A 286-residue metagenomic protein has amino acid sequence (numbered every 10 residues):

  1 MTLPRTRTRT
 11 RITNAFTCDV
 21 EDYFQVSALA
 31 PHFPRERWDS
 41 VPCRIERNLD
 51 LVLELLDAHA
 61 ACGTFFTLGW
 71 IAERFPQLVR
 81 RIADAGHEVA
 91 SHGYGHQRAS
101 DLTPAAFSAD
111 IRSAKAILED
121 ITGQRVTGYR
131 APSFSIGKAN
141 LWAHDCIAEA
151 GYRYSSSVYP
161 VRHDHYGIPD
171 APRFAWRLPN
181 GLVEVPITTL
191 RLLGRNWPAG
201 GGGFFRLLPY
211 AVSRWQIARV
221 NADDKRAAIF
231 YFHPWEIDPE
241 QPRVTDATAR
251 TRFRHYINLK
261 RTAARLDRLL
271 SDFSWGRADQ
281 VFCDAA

Functional and structural regions predicted by a protein language model:
T2-G128, S133-L193, V212-A286: Catalytic alpha-helical scaffold of carbohydrate-active enzymes acting on polysaccharides/glycoconjugates
W197-L207: Surface-exposed cleft-lining segments at the edges of enzyme active sites
